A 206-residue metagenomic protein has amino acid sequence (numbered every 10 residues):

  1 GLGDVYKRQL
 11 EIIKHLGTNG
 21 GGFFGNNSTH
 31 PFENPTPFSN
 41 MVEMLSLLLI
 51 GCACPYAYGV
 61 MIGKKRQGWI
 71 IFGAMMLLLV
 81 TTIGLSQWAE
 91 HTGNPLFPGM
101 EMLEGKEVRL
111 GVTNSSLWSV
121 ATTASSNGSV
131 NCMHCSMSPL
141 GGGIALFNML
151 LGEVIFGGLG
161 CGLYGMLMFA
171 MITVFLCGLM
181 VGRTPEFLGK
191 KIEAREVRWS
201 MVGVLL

Functional and structural regions predicted by a protein language model:
G1, L47-I50, K65-G93, L159-G165 (+1 more regions): Selective recognition of specific alpha-helical transmembrane segments in multi-pass small-molecule
L2-Y6: Short, small-residue-biased leader/transition segments that mark boundaries at the very start of proteins
E11-I50, A124-F169: Individual transmembrane alpha-helix segments
E43, T173-V174, T184: Alpha-helical transmembrane segments of multi-pass integral membrane proteins
L48-A57, V174-F175: Central hydrophobic cores of alpha-helical transmembrane segments in multi-pass inner-membrane proteins across all
Y56-K65, M133-S136, E153-L159, G178-L205: Hydrophobic alpha-helical bundle architecture
M75-V80, S125-G128, S138, M171 (+2 more regions): Transmembrane helix-bundle signature of multi-pass membrane transporters/permeases
F97-R109: Phosphate/diphosphate-binding loops
